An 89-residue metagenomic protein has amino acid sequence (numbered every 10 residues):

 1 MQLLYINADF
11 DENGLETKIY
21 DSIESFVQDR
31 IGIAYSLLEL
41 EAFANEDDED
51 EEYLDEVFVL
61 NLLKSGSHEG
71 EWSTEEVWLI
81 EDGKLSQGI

Functional and structural regions predicted by a protein language model:
M1-N13: Short aromatic-glycine-(Arg/Gly/Cys) micro-motifs in beta-strand/loop hairpins
L3, T17-I19, L85-Q87: Short linear proline/tyrosine/threonine-rich motifs used for host-factor recruitment and membrane trafficking/assembly
L3-Y5, E24-Q28: Contiguous, well-ordered beta-strand patches that form the walls/edges of small beta-barrel/beta-sandwich domains
D9, F26, G66-G70: N-terminal processing/targeting junctions
E12-E24: A short, exposed loop/beta-hairpin motif centered on an aromatic-Gly-Thr core
G32-I89: Short, mixed-charge low-complexity intrinsically disordered segments
